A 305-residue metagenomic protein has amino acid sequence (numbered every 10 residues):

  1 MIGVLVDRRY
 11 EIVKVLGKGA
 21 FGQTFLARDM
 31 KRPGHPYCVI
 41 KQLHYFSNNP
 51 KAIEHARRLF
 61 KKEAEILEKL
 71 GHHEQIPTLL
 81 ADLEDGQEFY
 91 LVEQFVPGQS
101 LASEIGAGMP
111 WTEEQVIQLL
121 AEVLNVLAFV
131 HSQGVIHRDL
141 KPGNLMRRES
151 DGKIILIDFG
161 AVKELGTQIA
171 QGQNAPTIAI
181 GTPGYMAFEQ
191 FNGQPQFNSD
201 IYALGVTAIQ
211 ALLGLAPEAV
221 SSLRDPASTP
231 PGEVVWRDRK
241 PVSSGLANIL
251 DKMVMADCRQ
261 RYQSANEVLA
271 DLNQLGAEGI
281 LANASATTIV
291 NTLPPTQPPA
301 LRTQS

Functional and structural regions predicted by a protein language model:
N49-K69: AlphaC helix of the eukaryotic protein kinase fold
A81-D82: Activation-segment/catalytic-loop signature of the eukaryotic protein kinase fold
G86-S100, E104: Conserved short submotifs of the Hanks-type protein kinase catalytic core that shape the nucleotide-binding pocket
L119-L120: Activation segment signature within eukaryotic-like protein kinase domains
L124-V135: Protein kinase catalytic-loop region centered on the HRD/HxD motif
Q173-E189: Conserved activation segment of eukaryotic-like protein kinases, specifically the C-terminal portion of the activation
R261: Conserved HRD-motif arginine in the catalytic loop of eukaryotic-like protein kinases
